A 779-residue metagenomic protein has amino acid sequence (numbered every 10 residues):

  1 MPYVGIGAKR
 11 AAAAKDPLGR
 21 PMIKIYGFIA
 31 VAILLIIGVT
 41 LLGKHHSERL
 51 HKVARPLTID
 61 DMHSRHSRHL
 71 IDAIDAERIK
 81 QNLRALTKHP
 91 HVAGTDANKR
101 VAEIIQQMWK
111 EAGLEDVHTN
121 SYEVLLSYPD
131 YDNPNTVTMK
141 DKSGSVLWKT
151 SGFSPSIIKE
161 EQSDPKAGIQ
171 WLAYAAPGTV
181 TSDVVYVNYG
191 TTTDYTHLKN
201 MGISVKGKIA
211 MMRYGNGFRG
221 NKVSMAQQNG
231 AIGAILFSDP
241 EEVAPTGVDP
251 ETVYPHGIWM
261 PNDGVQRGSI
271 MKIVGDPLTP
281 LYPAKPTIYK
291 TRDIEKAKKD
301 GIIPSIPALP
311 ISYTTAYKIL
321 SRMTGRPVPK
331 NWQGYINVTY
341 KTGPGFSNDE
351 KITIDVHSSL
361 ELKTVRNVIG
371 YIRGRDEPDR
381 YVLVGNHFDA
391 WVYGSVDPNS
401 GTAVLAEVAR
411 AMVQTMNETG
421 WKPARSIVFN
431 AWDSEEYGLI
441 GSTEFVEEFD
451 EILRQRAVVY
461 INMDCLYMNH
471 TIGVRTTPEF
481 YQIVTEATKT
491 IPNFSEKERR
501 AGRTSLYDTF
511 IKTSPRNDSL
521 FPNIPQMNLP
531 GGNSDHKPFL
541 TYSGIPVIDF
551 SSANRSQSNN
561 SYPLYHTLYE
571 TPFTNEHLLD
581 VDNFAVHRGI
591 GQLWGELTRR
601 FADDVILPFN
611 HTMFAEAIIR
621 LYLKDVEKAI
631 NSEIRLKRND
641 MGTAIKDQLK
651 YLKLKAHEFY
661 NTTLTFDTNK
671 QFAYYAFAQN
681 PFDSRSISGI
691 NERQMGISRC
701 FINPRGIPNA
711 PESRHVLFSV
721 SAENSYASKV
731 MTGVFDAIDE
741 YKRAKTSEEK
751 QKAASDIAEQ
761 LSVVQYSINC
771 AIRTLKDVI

Functional and structural regions predicted by a protein language model:
M1-G19: Short, low-complexity, Lys/Arg-enriched N-terminal segments of secretory-pathway carbohydrate enzymes
R10, P21-Q107, A112, K299-P307 (+1 more regions): N-terminal hydrophobic or amphipathic helices/low-complexity stretches enriched in small/hydrophobic/Pro/Gly
A14-K15, Q592-I779: C-terminal non-catalytic alpha-helical accessory regions
D16-R20, S163-H197, I273-V396, R410 (+1 more regions): Soluble metallo-hydrolase cores and metallopeptidase-like ectodomains found primarily in the secretory/periplasmic
V53-R65, D72, Q81-I209, P240 (+1 more regions): Noncatalytic luminal/extracellular "stalk/propeptide" segments of secretory-pathway proteins
D183-M260, R375, D379, W391 (+3 more regions): A conserved hydrophobic secondary-structure block that centers on an alpha-helix together with its immediately flanking
P240, V368, V384-L439, W594-L597: Alpha-helical metal-binding/catalytic segments enriched in His/Glu/Asp
M260-P327, E377, D433-F573, N583 (+6 more regions): Metal-dependent peptidase/peptidase-like ectodomains
